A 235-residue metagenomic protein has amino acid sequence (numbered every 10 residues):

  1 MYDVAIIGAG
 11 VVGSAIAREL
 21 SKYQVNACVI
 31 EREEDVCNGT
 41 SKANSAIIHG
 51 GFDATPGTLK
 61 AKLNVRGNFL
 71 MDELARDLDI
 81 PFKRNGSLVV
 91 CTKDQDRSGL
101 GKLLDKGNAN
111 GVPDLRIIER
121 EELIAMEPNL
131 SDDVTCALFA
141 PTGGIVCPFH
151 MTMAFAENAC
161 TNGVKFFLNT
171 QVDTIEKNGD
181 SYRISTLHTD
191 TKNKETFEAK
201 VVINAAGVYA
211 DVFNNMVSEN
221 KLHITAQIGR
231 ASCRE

Functional and structural regions predicted by a protein language model:
M1-V12, C28: Beta1/beta-strand and adjacent pyrophosphate-binding region of the FAD-binding site in flavoprotein oxidoreductases
A17, S21, N158: Gly/Ala-rich phosphate-binding loop of Rossmann-like dinucleotide-binding domains, activating on the conserved
S21-K42: Glycine-rich FAD pyrophosphate-binding loop
V25-A27, D114-L115, V202: Hydrophobic anchor at the start of a short beta-strand that flanks the dinucleotide cofactor-binding loop
E31, R84, E119-R120, L168-T170: Short loop/edge segments at beta-strand edges and connector loops that shape dinucleotide/nucleotide cofactor-binding
C37, K192-R234: Central helical "cap/lid" subdomain
A46-M126, T135: Dinucleotide-binding Rossmann-like beta1-alpha1 core, especially the glycine-rich loop that anchors the ADP
L138-K200, Y209: Helical element adjacent to the flavin cofactor pocket in flavoenzyme catalytic cores
